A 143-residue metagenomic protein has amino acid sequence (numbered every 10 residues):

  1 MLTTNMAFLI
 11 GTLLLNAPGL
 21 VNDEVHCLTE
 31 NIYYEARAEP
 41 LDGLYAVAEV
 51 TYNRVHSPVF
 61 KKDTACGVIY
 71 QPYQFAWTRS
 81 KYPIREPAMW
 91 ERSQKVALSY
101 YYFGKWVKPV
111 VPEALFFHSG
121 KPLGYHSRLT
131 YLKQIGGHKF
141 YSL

Functional and structural regions predicted by a protein language model:
M1-G11: Sec-dependent signal peptide recognition, specifically the positively charged N-region followed immediately by
I10, L14-L143: Bacterial extracytoplasmic/cell-wall-associated proteins, especially those involved in peptidoglycan
